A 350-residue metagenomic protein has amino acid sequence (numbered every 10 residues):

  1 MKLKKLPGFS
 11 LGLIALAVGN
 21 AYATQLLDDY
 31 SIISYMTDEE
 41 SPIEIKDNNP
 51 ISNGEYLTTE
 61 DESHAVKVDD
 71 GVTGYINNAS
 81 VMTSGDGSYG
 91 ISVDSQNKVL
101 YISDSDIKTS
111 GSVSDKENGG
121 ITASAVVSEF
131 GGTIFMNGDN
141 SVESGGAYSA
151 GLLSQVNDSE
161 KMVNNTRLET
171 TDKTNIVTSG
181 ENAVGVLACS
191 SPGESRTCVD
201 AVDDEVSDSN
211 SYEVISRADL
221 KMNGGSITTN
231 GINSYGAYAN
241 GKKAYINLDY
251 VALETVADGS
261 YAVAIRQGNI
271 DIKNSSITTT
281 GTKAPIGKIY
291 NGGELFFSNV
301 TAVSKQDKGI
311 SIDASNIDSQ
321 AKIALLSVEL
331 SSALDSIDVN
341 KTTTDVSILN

Functional and structural regions predicted by a protein language model:
M1-T24: Gram-negative bacterial Sec-dependent N-terminal signal peptides
T24-S88, S92-A183, L187-K283, K288-D307 (+1 more regions): Surface-exposed loop/turn motifs in large extracellular/passenger domains
